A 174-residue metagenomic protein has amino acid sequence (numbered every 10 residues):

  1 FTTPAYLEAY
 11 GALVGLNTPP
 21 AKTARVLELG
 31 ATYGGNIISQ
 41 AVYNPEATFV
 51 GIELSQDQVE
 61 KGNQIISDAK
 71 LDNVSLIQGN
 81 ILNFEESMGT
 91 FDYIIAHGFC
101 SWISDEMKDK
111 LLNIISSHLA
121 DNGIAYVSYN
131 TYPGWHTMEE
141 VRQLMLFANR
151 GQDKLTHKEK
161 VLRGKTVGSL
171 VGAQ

Functional and structural regions predicted by a protein language model:
F1-A24, S39: Conserved alpha-helix/loop element of class I SAM-dependent methyltransferases that forms part of the SAM/SAH-binding
T23-T32: Conserved class I S-adenosyl-L-methionine
Y33-E46: Conserved SAM-binding loop of SAM-dependent methyltransferases across substrates and taxa, primarily the Class I
S55: Conserved SAM/SAH-binding beta-strand->alpha-helix loop
K70-I81: Conserved SAM-binding strand-loop segment of SAM-dependent methyltransferases
E85-I94: A short acidic, Gly/Pro-enriched loop at the edge of an enzyme's catalytic core that lines a small-molecule cofactor
D109-D121: A short glycine-rich, Lys/Arg-flanked "PGG" loop and its adjoining helix->strand segment in the class I
Y126-K154, G164, G168-A173: Conserved class I S-adenosyl-L-methionine
